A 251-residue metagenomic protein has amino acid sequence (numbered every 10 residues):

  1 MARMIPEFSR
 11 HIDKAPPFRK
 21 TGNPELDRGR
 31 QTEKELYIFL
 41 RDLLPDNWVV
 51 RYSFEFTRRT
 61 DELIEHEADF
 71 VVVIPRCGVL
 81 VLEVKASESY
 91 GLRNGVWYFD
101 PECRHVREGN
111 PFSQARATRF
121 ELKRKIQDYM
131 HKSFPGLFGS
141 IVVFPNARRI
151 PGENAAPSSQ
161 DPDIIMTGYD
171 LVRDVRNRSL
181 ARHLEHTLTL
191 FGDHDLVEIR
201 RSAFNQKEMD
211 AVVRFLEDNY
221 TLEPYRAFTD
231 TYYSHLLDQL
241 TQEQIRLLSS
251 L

Functional and structural regions predicted by a protein language model:
M1-Q239, I245: Intrinsically disordered, low-complexity Ser/Thr/Pro/Gly-rich regulatory segments
L248-S249: Hydrophobic residues on short alpha-helical segments
